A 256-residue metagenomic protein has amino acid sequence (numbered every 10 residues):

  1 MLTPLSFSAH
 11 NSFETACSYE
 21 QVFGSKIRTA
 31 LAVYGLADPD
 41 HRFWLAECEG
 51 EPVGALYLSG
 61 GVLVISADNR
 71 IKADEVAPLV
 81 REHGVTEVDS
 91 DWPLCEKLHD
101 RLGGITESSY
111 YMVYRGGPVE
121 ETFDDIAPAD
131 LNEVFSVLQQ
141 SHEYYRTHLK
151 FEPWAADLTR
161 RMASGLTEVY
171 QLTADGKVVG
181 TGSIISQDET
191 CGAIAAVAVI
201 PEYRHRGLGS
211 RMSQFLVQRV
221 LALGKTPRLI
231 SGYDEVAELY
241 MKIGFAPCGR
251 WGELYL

Functional and structural regions predicted by a protein language model:
M1-I27, Y110-Y111, G116-P153: Short amphipathic alpha-helix that is part of the acyltransferase structural core
C17-R81, G180-A195: Conserved donor-binding loop and adjoining core beta-sheet/short helix segment in diverse acyl/aminoacyl transferases
H41, V85, T167, L223-T226: Short, high-confidence coil segments that cap the C-terminus of an alpha-helix and link into the following beta-strand
F43-E47, V169-T173, R228: Cytosolic beta-strand hydrophobic patch enriched in CBS
P52-V53, S59-T122, P227, G252-L256: Acyl-donor-binding surface of acyltransferase catalytic domains
L58-G60, R146-A198: A conserved beta-strand-loop-helix scaffold within acyl/acetyltransferase catalytic domains
I71-L79, A196-V199, H205-A222, K242: Conserved acetyl-CoA-binding loop-helix of GNAT-fold acetyltransferases
P93-T106, S210, Y233-R250: Conserved active-site alpha-helix within GNAT-family acetyltransferase domains
